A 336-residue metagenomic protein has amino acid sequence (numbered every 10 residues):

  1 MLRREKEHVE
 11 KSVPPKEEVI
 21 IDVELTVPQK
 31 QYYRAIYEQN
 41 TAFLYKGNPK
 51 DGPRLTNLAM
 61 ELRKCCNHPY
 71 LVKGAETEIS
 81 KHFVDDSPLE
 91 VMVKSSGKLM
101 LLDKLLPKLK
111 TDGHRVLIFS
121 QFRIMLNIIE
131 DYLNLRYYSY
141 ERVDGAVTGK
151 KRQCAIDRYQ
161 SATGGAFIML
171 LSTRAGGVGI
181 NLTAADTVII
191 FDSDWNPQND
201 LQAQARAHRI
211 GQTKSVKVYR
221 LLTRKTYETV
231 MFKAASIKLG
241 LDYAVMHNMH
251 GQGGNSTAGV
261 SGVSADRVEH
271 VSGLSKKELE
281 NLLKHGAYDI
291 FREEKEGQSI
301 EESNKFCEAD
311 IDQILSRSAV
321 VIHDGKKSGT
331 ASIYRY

Functional and structural regions predicted by a protein language model:
H8-Q29, Y37, N48-I168, S172-A175 (+3 more regions): Conserved Helicase C-terminal RecA-like lobe
V9-E38, K151, I168-V260: SF2 helicase/translocase ATPase core recognition
I20, Y32, R54-N57, E61 (+6 more regions): Amphipathic alpha-helical recognition patches that constitute DNA-binding helices
Q39-Y45: Cytochrome P450 catalytic domain signature, combining two hallmark sequence patches
G52-L55, T223-Y336: C-terminal accessory region of SF2 helicases/translocases
